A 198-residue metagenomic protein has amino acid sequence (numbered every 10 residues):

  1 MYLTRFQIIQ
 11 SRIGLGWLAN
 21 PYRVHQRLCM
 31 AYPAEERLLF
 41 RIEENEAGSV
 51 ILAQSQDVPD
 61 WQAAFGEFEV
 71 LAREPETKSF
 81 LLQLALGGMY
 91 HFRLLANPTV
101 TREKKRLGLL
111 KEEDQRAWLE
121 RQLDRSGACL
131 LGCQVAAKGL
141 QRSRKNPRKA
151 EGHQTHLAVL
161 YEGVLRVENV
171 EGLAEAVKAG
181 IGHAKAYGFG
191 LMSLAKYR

Functional and structural regions predicted by a protein language model:
M1-R198: RNA-interacting cores
